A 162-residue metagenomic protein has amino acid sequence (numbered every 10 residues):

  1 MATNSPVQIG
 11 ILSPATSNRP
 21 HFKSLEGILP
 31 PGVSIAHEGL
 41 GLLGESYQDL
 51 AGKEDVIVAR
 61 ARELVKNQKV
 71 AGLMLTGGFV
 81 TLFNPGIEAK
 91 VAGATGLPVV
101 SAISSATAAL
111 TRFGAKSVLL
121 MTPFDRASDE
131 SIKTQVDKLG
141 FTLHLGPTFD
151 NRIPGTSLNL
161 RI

Functional and structural regions predicted by a protein language model:
M1-V56, M121-R161: N-terminal glycine-rich anion-binding loop in soluble enzyme alpha/beta folds
A2-S5, V65-N67, A108-K116: Glycine-rich phosphate/diphosphate-binding loops that line cofactor/substrate pockets in enzymes
Q8-L12, A71-G77, S117-L120: Short glycine-rich or small-residue beta-strand-to-loop segments that form or flank ligand, phosphate, metal/Fe-S
L25-E26, L75, A92, L119: N-terminal, helix-rich and Lys/Arg-enriched segments in bacterial and organellar proteins
D49-L50, T76-G77, T95, L120-M121: A generic structural signal for short
D55-S104, A108-A109: Glycine/small-residue-rich loop that forms an oxyanion/phosphate-binding "nest" at active or ligand-binding sites
I87-T142: Hydrophobic, well-structured mid-protein blocks that either form specific transmembrane helices
V99, I103, S157-I162: A general structural motif
